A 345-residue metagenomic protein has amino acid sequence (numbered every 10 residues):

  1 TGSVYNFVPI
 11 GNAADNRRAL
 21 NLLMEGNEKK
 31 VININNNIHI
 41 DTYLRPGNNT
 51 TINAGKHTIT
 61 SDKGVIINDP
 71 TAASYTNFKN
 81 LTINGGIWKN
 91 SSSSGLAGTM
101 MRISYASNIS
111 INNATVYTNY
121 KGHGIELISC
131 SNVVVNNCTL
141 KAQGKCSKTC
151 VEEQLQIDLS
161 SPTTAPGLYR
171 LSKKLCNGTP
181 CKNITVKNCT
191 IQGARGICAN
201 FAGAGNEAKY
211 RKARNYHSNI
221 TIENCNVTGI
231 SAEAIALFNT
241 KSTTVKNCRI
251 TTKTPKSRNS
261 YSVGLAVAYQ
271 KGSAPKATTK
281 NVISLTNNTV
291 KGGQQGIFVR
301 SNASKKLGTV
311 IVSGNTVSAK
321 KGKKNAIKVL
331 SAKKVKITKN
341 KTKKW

Functional and structural regions predicted by a protein language model:
Y5-N33: Acidic Gly/Asp/Thr-rich repetitive segments characteristic of extracellular carbohydrate-active and adhesion proteins
N16, N33, N53, N68 (+8 more regions): Polar/charged side chains located within well-ordered beta-strands of beta-rich proteins
N21, E28-P70, W88-S92, A114-V116 (+1 more regions): N-terminal extracellular ligand-recognition/capping segment immediately after the signal peptide
T42-P46, T60-N77, G95-Y105, H123-S129 (+7 more regions): Glycine-rich beta-solenoid repeat tracts in large extracellular/virion proteins
N77-K79, N108, N219-T221: Leucine-rich repeat
T309, S313-W345: Leucine-rich solenoid repeat scaffolds
